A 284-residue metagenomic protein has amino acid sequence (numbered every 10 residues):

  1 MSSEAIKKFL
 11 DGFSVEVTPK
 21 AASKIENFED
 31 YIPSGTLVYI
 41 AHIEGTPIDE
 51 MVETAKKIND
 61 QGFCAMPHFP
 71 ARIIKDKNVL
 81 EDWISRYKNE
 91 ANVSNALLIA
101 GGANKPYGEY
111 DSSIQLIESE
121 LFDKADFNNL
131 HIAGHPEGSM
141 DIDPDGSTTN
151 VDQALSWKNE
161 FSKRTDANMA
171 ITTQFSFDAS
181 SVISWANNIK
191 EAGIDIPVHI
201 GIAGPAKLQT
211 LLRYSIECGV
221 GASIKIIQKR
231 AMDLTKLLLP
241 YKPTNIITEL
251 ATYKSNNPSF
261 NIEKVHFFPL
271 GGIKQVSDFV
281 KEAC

Functional and structural regions predicted by a protein language model:
S2-Q153, G272: Active-site beta->alpha loop and helix N-cap motifs at the rims of alpha/beta catalytic domains
V17, I43, R72, I171-F175 (+3 more regions): Glycine- and other small-residue-rich loops at beta-strand/loop junctions that grip anionic moieties
V17-P19, I99, S112-E137, T148 (+3 more regions): Active-site pocket-lining/capping segments in soluble small-molecule metabolic enzymes
P67, K158, A167, I200 (+2 more regions): Conserved, mostly hydrophobic/aromatic
K75-N78, N104-S112, T173-W185, L208 (+1 more regions): Active-site glycine- and acidic-residue-rich loops that bind and position anionic ligands or nucleotide-like cofactors
G108-E109, I142-P144, I183-S184, Q209-C218 (+1 more regions): Short, well-ordered secondary-structure micro-motifs
P144-T165, S180-I183: Active-site glycine-rich loop that binds ribose-phosphate moieties when present
I273-C284: C-terminal helical cap(s) of enzyme catalytic domains, especially alpha/beta-barrels
